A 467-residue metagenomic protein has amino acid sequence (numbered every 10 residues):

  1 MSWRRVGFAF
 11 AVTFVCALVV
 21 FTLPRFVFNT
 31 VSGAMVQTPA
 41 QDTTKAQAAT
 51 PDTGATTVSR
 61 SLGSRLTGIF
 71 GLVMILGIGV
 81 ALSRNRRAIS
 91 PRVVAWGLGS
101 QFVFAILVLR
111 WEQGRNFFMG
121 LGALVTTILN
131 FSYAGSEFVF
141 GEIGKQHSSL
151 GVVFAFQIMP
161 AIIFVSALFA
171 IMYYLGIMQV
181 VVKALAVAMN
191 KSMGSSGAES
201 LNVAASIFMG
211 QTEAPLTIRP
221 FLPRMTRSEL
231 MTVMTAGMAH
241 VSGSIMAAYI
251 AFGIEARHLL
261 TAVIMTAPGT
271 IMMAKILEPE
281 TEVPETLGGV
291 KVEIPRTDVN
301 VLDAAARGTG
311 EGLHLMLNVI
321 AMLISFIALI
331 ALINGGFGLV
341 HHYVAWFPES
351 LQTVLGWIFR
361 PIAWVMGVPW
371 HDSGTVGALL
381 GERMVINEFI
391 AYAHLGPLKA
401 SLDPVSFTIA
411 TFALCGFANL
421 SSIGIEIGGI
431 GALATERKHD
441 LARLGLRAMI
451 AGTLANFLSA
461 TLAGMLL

Functional and structural regions predicted by a protein language model:
M1, A11-R25, G71-L82, G97-L109 (+7 more regions): Hydrophobic core segments of alpha-helical transmembrane domains in multi-pass membrane transport and ion-translocation
M1-F117, I254, R296-L323, G336: Hydrophobic transmembrane alpha-helices of multi-pass small-molecule transporters
R25-Q47, S90, A95-L98, F102 (+4 more regions): Interfacial/capping segments of alpha-helical transmembrane domains
G122, F131-S195: Hydrophobic alpha-helical hairpins/lids featuring a short glycine-rich hinge
K183-T217, P284-A304, E349-W357, L379 (+1 more regions): Juxtamembrane inter-helical linkers in multi-pass membrane proteins
N190-I250, V376-L462: Alpha-helical membrane segments and immediately flanking helix-loop junctions that form or couple to the substrate/ion
A267-L315: Long, contiguous bundles of hydrophobic transmembrane helices that form the permeation core of multi-pass
G310-K399: Transmembrane helical segments that form the transport core of multi-pass membrane transport proteins
